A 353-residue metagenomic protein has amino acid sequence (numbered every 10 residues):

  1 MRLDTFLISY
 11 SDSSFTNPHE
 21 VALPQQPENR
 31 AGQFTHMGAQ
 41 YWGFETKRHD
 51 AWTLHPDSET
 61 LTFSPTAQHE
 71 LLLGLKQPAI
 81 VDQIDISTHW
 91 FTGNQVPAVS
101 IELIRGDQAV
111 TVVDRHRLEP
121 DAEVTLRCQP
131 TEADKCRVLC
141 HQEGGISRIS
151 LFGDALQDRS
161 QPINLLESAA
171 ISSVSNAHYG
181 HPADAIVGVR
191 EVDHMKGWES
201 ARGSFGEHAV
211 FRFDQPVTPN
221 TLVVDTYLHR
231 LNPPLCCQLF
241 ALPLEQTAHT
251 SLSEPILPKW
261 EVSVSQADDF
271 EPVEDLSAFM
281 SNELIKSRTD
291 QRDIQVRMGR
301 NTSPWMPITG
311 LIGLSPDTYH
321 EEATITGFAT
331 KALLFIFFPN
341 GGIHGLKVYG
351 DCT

Functional and structural regions predicted by a protein language model:
M1-E70, F91-H208, V217, L228-T353: Trp- and acidic/polar-enriched beta-sheet ligand-binding modules for extracellular glycan and matrix recognition
L71-L73, D82: General structural concept
L75-Q77, F211-Q215: A short glycine/threonine-centered beta-strand motif
Q77-A79, D134: Surface-exposed loop/turn positions
D85-S87, V223-D225: Short edge beta-strand/loop segments characteristic of extracellular beta-sandwich folds
T88-W90, R212: Short basic-aromatic helix/loop recognition motifs at nucleic-acid and histone-peptide binding interfaces
